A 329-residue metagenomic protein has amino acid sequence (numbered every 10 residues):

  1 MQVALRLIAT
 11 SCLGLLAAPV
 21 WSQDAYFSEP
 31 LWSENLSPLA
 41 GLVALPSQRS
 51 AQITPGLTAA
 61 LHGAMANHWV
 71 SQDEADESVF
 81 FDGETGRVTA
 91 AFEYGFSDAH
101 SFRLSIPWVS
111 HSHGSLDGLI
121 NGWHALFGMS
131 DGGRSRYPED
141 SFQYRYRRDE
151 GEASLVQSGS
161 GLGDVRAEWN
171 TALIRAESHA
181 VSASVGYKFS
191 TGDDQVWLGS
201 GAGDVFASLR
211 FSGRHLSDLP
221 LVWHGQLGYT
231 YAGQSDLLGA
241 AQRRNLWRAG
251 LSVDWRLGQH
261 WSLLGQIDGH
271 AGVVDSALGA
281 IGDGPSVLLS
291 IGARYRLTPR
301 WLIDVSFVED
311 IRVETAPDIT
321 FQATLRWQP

Functional and structural regions predicted by a protein language model:
M1-A9: Bacterial N-terminal signal peptides that target proteins for export
A17-P19: N-terminal signal peptide c-region/cleavage motif recognized by signal peptidases
Q23-L198, A202-G233, A240-R312, A316-Q328: Transmembrane beta-barrel domains of Gram-negative outer membranes and organellar outer membranes
